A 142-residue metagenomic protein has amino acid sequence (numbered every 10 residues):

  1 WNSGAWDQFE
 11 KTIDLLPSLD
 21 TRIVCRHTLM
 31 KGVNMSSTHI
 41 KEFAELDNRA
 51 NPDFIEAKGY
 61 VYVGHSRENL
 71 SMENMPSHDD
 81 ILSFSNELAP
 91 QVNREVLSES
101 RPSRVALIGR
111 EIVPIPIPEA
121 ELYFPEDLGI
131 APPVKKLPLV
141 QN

Functional and structural regions predicted by a protein language model:
W1-D79: Conserved AdoMet/S-adenosylmethionine-binding subsite of the radical SAM
E45-F54, K58, D79-S85, I117-P132: Short, Lys/Arg-enriched charge-dense amphipathic segments
H78-I117: A C-terminal junction/extension of Radical SAM enzymes
V105-N142: Radical SAM enzyme core and accessory elements
